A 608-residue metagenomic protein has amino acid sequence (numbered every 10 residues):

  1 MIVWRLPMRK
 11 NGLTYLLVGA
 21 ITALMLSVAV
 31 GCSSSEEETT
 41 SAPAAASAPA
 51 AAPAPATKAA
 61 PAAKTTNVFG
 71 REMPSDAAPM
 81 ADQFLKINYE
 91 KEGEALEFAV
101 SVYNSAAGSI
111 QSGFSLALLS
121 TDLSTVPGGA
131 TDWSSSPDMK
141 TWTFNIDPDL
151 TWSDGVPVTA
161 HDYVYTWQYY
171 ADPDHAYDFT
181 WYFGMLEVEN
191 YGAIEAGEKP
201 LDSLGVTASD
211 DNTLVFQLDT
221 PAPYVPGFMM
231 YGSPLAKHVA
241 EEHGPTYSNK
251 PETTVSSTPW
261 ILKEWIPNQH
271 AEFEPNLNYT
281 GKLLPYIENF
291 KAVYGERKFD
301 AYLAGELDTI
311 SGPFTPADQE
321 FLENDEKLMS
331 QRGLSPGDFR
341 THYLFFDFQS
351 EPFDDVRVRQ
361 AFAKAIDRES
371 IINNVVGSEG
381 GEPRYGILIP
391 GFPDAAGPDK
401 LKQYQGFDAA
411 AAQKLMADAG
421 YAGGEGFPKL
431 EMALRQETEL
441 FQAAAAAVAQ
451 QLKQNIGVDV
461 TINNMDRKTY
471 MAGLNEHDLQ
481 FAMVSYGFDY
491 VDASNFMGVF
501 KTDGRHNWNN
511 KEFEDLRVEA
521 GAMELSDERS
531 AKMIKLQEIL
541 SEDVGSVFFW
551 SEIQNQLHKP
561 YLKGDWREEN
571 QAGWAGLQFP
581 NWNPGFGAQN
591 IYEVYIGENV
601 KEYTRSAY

Functional and structural regions predicted by a protein language model:
N67, L85-P137, V255-S256: N-terminal lobe/hinge region of extracytoplasmic solute-binding protein
S120, E274-Y279, P336-A361, N374-V375 (+3 more regions): A bilobed periplasmic-binding-protein/Venus flytrap-type ligand-binding module shared by bacterial periplasmic
S120-T121, Q217-P285, E296-R297, P584-Y608: Gly/Pro-rich hinge or "lid" segments in bacterial periplasmic/extracellular proteins
D132-Y182, V215, A301, P352: Aromatic- and charge-enriched surface segment that lines or borders ligand/interaction sites
V164, D178-V239: Surface-exposed binding/hinge segments that line and control ligand-binding clefts or catalytic entry sites
H243-P245, N278-F321: Ligand-site clamp/hinge motif
I266, P275, A363-A395, L440-Q450 (+1 more regions): Detector for C-terminal structural segments
E382-A419, Q436-A443: Structural transition elements
